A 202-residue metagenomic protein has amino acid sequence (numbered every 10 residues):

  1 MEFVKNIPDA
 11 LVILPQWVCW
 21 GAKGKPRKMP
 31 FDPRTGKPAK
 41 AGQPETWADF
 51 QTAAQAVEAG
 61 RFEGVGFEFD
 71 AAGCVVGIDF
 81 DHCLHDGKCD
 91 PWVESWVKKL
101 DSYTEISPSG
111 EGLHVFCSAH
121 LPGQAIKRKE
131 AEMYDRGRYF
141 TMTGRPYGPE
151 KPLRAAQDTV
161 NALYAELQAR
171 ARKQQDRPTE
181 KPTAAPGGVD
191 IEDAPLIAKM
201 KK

Functional and structural regions predicted by a protein language model:
M1-N6: Short, Gly/Pro- and small/polar-rich lid/capping loops
I7-A10, V18-G24, F31-F50, F69-D86 (+3 more regions): DNA replication initiation modules
L11-I13, A59-R61, D70-A72, K98: Flexible, charged surface loops at secondary-structure boundaries
L14, A71-G73, P108-G112: Short Gly/Ser/Thr- and Asp/Glu-enriched loop/turn motifs at secondary-structure junctions
C19, K99-A125: Catalytic nucleophile-His microenvironment captured as a short glycine-rich beta-strand/loop that brackets
A54-A59, E63-G66: Short, compositionally biased low-complexity segments enriched in polar/charged residues
G66-F69, Y103-S109, E132-M133: Short beta-strand
